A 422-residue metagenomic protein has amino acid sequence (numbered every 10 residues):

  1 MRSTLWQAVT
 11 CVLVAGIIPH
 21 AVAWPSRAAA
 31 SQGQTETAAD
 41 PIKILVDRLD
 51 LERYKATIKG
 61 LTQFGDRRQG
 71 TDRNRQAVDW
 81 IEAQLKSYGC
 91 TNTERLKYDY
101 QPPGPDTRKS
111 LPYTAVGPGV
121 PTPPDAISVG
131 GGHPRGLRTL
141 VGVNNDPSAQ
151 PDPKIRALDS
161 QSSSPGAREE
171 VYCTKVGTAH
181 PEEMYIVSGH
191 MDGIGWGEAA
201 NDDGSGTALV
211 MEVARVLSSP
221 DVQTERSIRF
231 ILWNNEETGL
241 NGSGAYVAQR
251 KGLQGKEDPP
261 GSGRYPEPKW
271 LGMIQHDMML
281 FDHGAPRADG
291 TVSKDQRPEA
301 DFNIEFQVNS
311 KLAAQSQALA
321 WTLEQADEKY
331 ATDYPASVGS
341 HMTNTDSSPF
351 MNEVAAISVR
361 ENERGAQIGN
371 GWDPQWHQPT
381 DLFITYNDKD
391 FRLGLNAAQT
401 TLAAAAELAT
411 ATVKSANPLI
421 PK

Functional and structural regions predicted by a protein language model:
A8-H20: Bacterial N-terminal signal peptides
W24-A83, Y88-T93, K175-G177, T412 (+1 more regions): N-terminal hydrophobic or amphipathic helices/low-complexity stretches enriched in small/hydrophobic/Pro/Gly
D40-R48, T62-R73, A157-S162, D192-G204 (+5 more regions): Second-shell loop/turn segments in exported
Y54-T62, T93-R95, E170-T174, M184-S188 (+6 more regions): Structural recognition of the beta-strand scaffold that forms the well-ordered cores of secreted hydrolase catalytic
A56, G60-T174: A non-catalytic alpha/beta surface segment that caps or lines the substrate-entry region of metallo-dependent hydrolase
V171-C173, V187-L240, T401: Alpha-helical metal-binding/catalytic segments enriched in His/Glu/Asp
W233-D346, N352-A356: Metal-dependent peptidase/peptidase-like ectodomains
G284-V308, S337-K422: Active-site-adjacent mobile loop/cap segments within catalytic or ligand-binding domains
